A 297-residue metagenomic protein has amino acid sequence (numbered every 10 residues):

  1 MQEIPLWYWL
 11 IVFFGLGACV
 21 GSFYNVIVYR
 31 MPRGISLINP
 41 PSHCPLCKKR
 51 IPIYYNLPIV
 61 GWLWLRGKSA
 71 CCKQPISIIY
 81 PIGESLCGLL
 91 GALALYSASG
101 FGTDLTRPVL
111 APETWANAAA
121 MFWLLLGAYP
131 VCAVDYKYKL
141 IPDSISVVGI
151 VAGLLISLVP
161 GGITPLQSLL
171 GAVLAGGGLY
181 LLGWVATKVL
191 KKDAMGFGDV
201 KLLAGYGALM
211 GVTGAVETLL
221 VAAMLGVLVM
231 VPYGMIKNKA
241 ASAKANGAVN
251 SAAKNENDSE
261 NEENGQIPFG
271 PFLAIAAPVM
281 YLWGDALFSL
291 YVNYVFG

Functional and structural regions predicted by a protein language model:
M1-A18, L154-G161, A274-G297: Hydrophobic alpha-helical transmembrane segments
L6-W9, K73, L110-A120, P142 (+3 more regions): Membrane-interface helix-boundary signature
Y24-I79, N246-N261, F269: Membrane-proximal soluble regions of multi-pass membrane proteins
I78-S85, D143: Select subsegments of transmembrane alpha-helices in polytopic membrane proteins, especially boundary-proximal
L86-T106, A152-I156, G284: Membrane-embedded alpha-helical segments in integral membrane proteins
L105-P108, P112-E113, N117-M230, G234 (+1 more regions): Functional transmembrane core segments of multi-pass inner-membrane proteins
F197-G198, M235, K239-A240, K244-G247 (+1 more regions): Interfacial loop-to-transmembrane junctions
